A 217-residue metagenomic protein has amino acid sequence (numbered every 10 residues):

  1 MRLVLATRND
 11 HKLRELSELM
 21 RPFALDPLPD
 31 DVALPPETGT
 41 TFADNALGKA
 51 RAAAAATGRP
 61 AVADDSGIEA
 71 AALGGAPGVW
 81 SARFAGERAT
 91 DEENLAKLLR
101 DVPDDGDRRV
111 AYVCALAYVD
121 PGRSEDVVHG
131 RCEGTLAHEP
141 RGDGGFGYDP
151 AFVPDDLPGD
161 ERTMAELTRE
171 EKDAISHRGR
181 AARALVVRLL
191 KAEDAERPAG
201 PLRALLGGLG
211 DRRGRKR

Functional and structural regions predicted by a protein language model:
M1-V4, H11-R217: Anionic-ligand binding patches
